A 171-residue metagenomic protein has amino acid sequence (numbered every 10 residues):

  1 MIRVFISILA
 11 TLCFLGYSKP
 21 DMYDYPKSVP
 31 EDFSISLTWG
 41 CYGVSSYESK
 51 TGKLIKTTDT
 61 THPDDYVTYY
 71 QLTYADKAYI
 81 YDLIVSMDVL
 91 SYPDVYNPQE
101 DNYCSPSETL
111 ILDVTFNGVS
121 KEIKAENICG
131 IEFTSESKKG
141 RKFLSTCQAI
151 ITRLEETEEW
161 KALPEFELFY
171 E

Functional and structural regions predicted by a protein language model:
V4-C13: Sec-dependent N-terminal signal peptides
F14-S18: C-terminal segment of classical bacterial N-terminal signal peptides
K19-T38, Y96-E171: Short, well-ordered, aromatic-rich surface patches in folded extracellular/luminal domains
P20-D21, T73-D101: Charged, amphipathic alpha-helical segments
C41-T51: Short, solvent-exposed loop/hinge segments that bridge or flank secondary-structure elements
Y42, P63-D65, F116-S120: Glycine-centered tight beta-turn/hairpin loop motif at sheet-sheet or coil-to-beta transitions
G52-T68, I123-A125: Acidic/histidine-rich, surface-exposed loop or edge segments in extracytoplasmic proteins
Y66-S86, S145, A149-T152: Long, charged/polar, surface-exposed segments that mediate recognition or autoinhibition
